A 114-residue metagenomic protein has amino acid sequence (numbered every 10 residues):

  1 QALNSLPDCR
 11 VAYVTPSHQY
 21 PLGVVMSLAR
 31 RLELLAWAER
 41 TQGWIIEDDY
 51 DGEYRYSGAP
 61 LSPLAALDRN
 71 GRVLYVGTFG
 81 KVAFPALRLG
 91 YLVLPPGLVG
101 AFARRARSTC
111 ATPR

Functional and structural regions predicted by a protein language model:
A2-Y56: Active-site phosphate-binding strand-loop segment of PLP-dependent enzymes
P7, G71, P85: Structured loop/turn residues at beta-strand edges in well-structured enzyme cores
V25, S57, L67, R104-R105: Residue-level signal for well-ordered alpha-helical positions
R31, R69, P95: ATP/adenylate-binding site constellation spanning eukaryotic-like Ser/Thr protein kinases, ABC-transporter
T41, R69-R72: A short helix-to-beta-strand connector/capping loop
L64: Short clusters of hydrophobic/aromatic residues that line enzyme substrate/ligand-binding pockets
L74-R114: PLP-dependent aminotransferase class I/II
